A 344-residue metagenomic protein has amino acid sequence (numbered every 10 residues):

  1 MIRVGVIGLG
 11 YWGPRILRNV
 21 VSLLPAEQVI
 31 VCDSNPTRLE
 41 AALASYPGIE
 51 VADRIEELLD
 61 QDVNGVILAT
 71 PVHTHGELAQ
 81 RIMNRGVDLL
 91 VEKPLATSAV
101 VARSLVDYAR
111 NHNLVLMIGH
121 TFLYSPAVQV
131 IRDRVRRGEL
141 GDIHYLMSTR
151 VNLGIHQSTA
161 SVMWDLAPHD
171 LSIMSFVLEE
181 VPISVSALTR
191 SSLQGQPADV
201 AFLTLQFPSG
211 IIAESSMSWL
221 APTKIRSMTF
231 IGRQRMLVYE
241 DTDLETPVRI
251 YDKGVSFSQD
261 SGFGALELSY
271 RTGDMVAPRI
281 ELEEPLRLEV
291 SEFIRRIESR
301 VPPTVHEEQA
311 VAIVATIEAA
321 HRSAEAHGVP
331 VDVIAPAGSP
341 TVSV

Functional and structural regions predicted by a protein language model:
M1-Y46: N-terminal Rossmann-like dinucleotide-binding module
V29, N64, H144: Conserved acidic residues
S34, Y46-Y108: Beta-loop-alpha module in the N-terminal Rossmann-like domain of NAD(P)-dependent dehydrogenases, especially those
G86, N113, G138, G210 (+1 more regions): Glycine-centered short loops/turns at secondary-structure junctions
V91, L116-I118, Y239: Hydrophobic residues in well-ordered beta-strands that form the structural core
A96-Q157: A contiguous active-site-proximal alpha/beta segment in oxidoreductase catalytic domains
T121, Q234-T304, E308, V329-V333 (+1 more regions): C-terminal glycine/acidic-rich active-site capping loop/insertion
L153-T223, T229, D243, E308-V311: Rossmann-like dinucleotide-binding domain that binds NAD(P)(H)
